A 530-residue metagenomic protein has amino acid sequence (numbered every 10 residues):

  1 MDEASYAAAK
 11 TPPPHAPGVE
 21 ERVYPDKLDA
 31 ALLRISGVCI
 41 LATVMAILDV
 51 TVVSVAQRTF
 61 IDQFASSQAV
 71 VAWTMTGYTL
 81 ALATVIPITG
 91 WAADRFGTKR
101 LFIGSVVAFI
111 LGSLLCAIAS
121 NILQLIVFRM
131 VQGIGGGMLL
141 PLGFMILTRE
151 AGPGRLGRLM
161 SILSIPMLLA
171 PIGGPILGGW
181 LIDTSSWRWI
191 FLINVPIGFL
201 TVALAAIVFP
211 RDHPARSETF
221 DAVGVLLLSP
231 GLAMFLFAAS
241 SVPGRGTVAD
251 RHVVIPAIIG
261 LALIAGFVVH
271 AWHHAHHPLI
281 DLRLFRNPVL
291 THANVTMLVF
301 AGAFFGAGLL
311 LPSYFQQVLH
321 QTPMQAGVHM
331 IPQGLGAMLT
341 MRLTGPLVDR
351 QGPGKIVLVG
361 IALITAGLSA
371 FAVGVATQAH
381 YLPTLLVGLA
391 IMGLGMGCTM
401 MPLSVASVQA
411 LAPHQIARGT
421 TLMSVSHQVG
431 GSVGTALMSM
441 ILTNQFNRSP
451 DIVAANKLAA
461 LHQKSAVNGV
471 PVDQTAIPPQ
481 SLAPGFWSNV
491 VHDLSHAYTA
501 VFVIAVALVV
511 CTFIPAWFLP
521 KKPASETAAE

Functional and structural regions predicted by a protein language model:
M1-A46: Cytosolic juxtamembrane N-terminal segment immediately preceding the first transmembrane helix of multi-pass
Y6, K10-H15, E21, A406 (+2 more regions): Hydrophobic transmembrane architecture of multi-pass small-molecule transporters
A31-I88, Q124, S164, S186 (+5 more regions): Transmembrane core module of solute transporters
A42, G104-A108, G112, F128 (+9 more regions): Residue-level signature of the transmembrane alpha-helical cores of Major Facilitator Superfamily-type secondary
F60-I61, A92-A93, L177-S185, A239 (+4 more regions): Interfacial helix-cap and linker-helix signal at transmembrane-aqueous boundaries of multi-pass secondary transporters
V70, R155-I162, Q415-L422: Cytoplasmic loop-to-transmembrane helix junctions
I86-G224, S241, R251: Helix-loop-helix hairpins in multi-pass membrane proteins, especially solute transporters
P196-H213, G231-S241, G260-H274, T512-P520: C-terminal membrane-cytosol helix-exit motif in multi-pass small-molecule transporters
